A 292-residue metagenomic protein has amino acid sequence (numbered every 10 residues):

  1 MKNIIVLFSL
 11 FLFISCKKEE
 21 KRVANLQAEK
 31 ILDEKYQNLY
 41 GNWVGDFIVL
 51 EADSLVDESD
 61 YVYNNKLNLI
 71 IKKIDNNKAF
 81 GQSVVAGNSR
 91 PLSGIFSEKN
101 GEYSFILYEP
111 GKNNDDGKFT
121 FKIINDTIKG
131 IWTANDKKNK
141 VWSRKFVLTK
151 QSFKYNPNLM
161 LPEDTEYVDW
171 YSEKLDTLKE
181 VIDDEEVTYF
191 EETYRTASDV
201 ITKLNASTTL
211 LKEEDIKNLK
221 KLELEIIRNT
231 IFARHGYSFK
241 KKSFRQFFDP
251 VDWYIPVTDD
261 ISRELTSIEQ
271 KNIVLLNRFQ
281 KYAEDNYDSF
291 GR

Functional and structural regions predicted by a protein language model:
M1-I4, K18: Positively charged n-region of N-terminal signal peptides that target proteins for export
I14-S15: C-terminal motif of bacterial Sec signal peptides marking the signal peptidase cleavage site
K21-N68, V84-A86, L92-L178: Beta-sheet ligand-binding and adhesion/scaffold domains
N38, Y189, L219, E223-T230 (+2 more regions): Extracytoplasmic/secreted proteins, especially bacterial periplasmic and envelope-associated proteins
F47, E51, R228-I231, H235 (+1 more regions): Sec/Tat-exported extracytoplasmic proteins
I201-E213, I255-D259: Acidic/histidine-rich, surface-exposed loop or edge segments in extracytoplasmic proteins
D215-V257: Amphipathic alpha-helical packing elements
F239, Q246-R292: Compact alpha-helical subdomains of small soluble proteins
